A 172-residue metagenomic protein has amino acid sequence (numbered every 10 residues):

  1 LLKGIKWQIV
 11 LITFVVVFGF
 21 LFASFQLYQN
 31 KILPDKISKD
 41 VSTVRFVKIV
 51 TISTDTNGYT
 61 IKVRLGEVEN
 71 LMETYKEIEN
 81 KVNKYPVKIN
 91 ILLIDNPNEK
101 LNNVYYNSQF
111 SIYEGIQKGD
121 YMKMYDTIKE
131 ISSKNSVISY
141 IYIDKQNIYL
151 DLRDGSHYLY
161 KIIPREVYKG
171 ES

Functional and structural regions predicted by a protein language model:
L1-I5: Short, Lys/Arg-rich N-terminal segment immediately upstream of the first membrane anchor
W7-Q26: Hydrophobic membrane-insertion alpha-helices, especially the h-region of bacterial N-terminal signal peptides
A23-P34, I116-G119: Short, surface-exposed ligand-recognition loops at beta-strand->loop->(often short) alpha-helix junctions that present
N30-F46: Alpha-helical transmembrane signal-anchor/signal-peptide segments
S42-I49, K84-K88, I131-S136: Short secondary-structure junctions
T43-R64, I141-Q146: Short edge beta-strands and adjacent turn/loop segments
S53-N102: Extracytoplasmic/periplasmic/luminal assembly and interaction segments in envelope/secretory/respiratory proteins
E99-S172: Non-cytosolic head/periplasmic domains of membrane-anchored proteins
